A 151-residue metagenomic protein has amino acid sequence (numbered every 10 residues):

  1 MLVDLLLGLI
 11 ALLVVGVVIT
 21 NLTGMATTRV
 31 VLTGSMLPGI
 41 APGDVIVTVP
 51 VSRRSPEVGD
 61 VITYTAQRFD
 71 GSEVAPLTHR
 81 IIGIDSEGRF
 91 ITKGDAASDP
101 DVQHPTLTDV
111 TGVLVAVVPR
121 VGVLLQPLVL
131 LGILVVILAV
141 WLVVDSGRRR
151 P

Functional and structural regions predicted by a protein language model:
M1-P42, S52, V118-P151: Protein maturation boundaries and topogenic segments
M25-T27, D60, L77: A generic structural signal for short beta-strands and their flanking turns/coil linkers
L77-G122: Extended, hydrophilic extramembrane loops/domains of integral membrane proteins
